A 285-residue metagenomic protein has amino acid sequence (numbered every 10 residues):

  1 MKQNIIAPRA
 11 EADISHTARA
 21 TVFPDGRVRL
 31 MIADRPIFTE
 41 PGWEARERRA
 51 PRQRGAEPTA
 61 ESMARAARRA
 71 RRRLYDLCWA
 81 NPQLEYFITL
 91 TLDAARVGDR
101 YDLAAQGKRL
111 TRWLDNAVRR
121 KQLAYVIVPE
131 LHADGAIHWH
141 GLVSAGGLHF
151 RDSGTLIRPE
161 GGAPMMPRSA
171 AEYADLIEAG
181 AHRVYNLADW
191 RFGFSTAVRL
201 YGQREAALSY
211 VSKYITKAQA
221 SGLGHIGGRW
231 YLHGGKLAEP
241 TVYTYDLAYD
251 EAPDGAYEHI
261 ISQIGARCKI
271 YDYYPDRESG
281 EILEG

Functional and structural regions predicted by a protein language model:
M1-G135, A145-G285: Right-hand nucleic-acid polymerase module
H140-V143: Short beta-strand->loop micro-motif that forms the acidic, two-metal-ion catalytic signature in nucleotide-processing
